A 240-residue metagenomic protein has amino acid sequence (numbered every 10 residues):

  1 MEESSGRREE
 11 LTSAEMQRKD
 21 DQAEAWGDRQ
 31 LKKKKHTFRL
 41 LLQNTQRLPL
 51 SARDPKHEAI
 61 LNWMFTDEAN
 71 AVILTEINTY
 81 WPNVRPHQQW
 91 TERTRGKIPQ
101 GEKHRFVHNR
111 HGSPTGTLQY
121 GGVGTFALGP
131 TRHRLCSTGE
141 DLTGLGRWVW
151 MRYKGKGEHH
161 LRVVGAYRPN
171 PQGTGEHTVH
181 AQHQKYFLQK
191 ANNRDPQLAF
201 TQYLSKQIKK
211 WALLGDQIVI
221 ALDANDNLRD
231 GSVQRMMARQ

Functional and structural regions predicted by a protein language model:
M1-L61, G129-Q240: Active-site regions of metal-assisted phosphoester/phosphodiester hydrolases, unifying DNase/endonuclease modules
E58-T138, M236-Q240: Active-site surface patch of divalent metal-dependent phosphodiester/phosphate bond hydrolases
